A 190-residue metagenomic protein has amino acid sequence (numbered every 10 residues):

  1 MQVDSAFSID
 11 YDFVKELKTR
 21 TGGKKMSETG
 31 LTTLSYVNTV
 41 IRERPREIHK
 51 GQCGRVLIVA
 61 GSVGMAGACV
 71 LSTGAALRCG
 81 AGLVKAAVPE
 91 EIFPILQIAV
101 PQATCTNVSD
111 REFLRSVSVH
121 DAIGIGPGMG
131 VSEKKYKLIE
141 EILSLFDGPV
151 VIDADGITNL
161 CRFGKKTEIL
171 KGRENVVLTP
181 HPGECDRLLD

Functional and structural regions predicted by a protein language model:
M1-L34, K85-D190: Glycine-rich phosphate/dinucleotide-binding loop and adjoining beta-alpha-beta core of small-molecule
K24, S35, T39-R42, V59 (+2 more regions): A near-ubiquitous, low-amplitude feature marking generic local secondary-structure context
S27-Q52, L114: Long, highly charged low-complexity segments
T39-R42, G61-G64, N107, L170-R173: Short, functional N-terminal and low-complexity linear motifs
I48-N107: Substrate-binding N-lobe of the ribokinase-like
